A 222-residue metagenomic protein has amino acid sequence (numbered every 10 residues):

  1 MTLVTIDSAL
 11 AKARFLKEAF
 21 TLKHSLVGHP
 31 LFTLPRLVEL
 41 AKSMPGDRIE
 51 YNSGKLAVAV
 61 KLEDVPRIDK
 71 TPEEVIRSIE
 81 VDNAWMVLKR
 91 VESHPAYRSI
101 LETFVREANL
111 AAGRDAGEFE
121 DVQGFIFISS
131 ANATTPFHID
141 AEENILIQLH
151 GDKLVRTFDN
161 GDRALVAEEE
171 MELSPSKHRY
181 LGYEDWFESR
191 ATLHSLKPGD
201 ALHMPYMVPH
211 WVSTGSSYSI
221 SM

Functional and structural regions predicted by a protein language model:
M1-S174, S219-S221: N-terminal accessory scaffold of Fe(II)-dependent oxygenases
Q148-P209: Double-stranded beta-helix
S195, V208-M222: Ligand-binding loop in jelly-roll beta-barrel domains
